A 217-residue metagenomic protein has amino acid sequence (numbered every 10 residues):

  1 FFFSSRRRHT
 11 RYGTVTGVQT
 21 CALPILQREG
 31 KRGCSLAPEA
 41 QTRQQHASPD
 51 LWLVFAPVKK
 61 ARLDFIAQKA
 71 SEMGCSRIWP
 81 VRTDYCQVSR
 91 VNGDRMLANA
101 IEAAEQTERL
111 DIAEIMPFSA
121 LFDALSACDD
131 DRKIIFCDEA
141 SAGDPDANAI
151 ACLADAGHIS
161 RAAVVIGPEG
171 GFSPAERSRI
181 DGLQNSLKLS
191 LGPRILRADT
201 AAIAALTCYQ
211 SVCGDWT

Functional and structural regions predicted by a protein language model:
F1-C21: Single conserved hydrophobic/aromatic residue that forms the stacking wall/gate of nucleotide- or nucleobase-binding
R11, Q19-R43: N-terminal positively charged helical leader segments and presequences
T16-G17, G93-L97, I203: Short, conserved loop/turn and helix-capping segments at secondary-structure boundaries that abut family-defining
E39-F136: RNA substrate-binding interface of SAM-dependent RNA methyltransferases
F55-A56, S89, E169, R194 (+1 more regions): Glycine- and other small-residue-rich loops at beta-strand/loop junctions that grip anionic moieties
S119-L125, A142-P145, I195-R197: A short acidic, often aromatic-flanked loop/helix-cap motif at beta-alpha or helix-coil junctions that lines enzyme
I134-S178, L183-S190: Active-site/ligand-binding-proximal alpha/beta "capping" segment
P174-T217: Structured adenosyl-cofactor binding patch, chiefly the S-adenosyl-L-methionine
